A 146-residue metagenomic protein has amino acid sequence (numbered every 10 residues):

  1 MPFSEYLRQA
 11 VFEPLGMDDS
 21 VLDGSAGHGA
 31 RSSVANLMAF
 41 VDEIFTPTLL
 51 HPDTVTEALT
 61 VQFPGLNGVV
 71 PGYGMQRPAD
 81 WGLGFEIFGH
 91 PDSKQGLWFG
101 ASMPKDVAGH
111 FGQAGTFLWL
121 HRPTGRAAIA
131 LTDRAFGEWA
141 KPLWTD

Functional and structural regions predicted by a protein language model:
M1-E13, D18-D146: Catalytic loop of the DD-peptidase/beta-lactamase superfamily, centered on the K-T-G motif and neighboring
